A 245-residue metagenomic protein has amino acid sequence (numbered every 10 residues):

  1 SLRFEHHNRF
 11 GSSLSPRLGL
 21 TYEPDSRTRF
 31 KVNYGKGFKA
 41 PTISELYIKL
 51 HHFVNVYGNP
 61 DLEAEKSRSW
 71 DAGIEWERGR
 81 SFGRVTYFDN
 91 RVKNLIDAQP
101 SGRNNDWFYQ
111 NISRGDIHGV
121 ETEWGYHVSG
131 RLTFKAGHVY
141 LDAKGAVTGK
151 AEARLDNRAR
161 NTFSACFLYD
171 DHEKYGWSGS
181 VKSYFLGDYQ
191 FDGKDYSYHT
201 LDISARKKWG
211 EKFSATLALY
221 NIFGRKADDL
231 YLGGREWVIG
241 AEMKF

Functional and structural regions predicted by a protein language model:
S1-R17, K135: Surface-exposed extracellular loop regions of Gram-negative outer-membrane beta-barrel proteins
L2-F4, V32-K36, E45, F53 (+4 more regions): Transmembrane beta-barrel strands of outer-membrane/channel proteins
F10-S15, S44-K49, Y57, L95-R103 (+4 more regions): Outer-membrane beta-barrel translocator domains and adjoining extracellular loop/strand segments of Gram-negative
S13-S15, S67-D71, G115-E123, R131 (+3 more regions): Transmembrane beta-barrel architecture of outer-membrane proteins
T21, G73-E75, G233-F245: Outer-membrane beta-barrel "beta-signal"
E23, R27-R29, K36-V92, P100-H127 (+2 more regions): Outer-membrane beta-barrel signature, preferentially recognizing the C-terminal barrel domain of Gram-negative
R27-F30, R80-G83, G130-F134, E173-S180 (+1 more regions): Repeated loop/turn-to-beta-strand initiation elements of outer-membrane beta-barrel proteins
F88-R91, Q110-Y189, E242: Gram-negative outer-membrane beta-barrel transporters
